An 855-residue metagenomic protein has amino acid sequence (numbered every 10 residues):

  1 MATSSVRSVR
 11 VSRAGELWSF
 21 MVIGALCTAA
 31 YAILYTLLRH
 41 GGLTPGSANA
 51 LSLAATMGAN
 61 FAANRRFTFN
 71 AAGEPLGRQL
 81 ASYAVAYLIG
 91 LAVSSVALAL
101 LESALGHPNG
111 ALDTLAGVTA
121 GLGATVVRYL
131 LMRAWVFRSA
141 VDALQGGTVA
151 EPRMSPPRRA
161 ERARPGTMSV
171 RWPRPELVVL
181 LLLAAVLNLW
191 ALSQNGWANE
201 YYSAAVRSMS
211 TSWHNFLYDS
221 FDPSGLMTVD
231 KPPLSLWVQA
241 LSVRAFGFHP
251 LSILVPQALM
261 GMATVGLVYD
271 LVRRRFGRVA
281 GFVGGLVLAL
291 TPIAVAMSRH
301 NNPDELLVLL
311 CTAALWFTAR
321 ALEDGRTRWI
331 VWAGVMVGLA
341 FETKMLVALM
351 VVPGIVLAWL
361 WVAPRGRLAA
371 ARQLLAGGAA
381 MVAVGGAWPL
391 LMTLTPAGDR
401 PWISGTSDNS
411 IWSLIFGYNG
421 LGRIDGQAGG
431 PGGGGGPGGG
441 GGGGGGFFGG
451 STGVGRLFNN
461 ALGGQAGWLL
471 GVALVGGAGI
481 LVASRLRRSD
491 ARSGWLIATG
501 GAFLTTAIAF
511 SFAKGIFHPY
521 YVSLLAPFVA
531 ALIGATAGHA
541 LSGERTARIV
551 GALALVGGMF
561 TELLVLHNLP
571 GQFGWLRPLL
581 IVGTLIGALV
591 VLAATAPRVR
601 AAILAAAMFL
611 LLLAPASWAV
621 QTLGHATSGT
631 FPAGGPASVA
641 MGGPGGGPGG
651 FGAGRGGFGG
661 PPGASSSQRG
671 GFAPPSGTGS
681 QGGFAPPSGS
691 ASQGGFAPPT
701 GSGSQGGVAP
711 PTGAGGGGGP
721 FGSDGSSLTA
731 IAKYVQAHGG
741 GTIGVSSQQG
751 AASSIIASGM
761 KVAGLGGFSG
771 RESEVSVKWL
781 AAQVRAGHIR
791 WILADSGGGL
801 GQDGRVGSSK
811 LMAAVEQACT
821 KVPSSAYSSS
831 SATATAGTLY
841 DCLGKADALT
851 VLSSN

Functional and structural regions predicted by a protein language model:
G15, L43-A55, P108-G123, W172-E176 (+4 more regions): Membrane-interface starts of transmembrane alpha-helices
C27-Y31, Y35, T56, N60 (+12 more regions): Alpha-helical transmembrane segments of multipass membrane proteins
A71-G90: Juxtamembrane helix-capping/reentrant segments at transmembrane boundaries
R133, W329, A333-G334, L339-A340 (+2 more regions): Membrane-embedded alpha-helical segments of integral membrane proteins
R153-A428, G439-R548, G557, Q621 (+1 more regions): Membrane-integral, polyisoprenol-dependent glycosyltransferases of the GT-C/oligosaccharyltransferase superfamily
N199-N215, P223, V352-A483, T561-L569 (+6 more regions): Transmembrane-lumen/periplasm boundary regions of multi-pass, lipid-linked membrane glycan transferases
G366-A379, E544-G551, F573-I581, A593-F609: Membrane-interfacial entry segments at the cytosolic side of transmembrane helices
G717-A752, S758-D803: Luminal/periplasmic acceptor-recognition loop/helix of membrane-associated glycosyltransferases
